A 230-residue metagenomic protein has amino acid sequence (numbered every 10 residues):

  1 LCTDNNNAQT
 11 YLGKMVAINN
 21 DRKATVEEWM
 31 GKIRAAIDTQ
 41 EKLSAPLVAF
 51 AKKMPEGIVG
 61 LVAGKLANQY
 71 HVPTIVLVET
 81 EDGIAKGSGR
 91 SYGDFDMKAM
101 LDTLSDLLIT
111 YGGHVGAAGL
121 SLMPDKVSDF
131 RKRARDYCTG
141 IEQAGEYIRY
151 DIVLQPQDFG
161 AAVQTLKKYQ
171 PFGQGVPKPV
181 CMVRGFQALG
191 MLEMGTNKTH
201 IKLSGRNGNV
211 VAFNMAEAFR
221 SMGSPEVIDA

Functional and structural regions predicted by a protein language model:
L1-K126, M194: Hydrophobic helix-and-loop "lid/oligomerization" segment in the mid-to-C-terminal part of catalytic domains
N5, T103-S105, R131-D136, D229-A230: C-terminal, non-catalytic macromolecule-binding modules
A49, K202-R206: Short, acidic/hydrophobic/Gly-rich beta-strand patch recurrent on exposed beta strands that often constitutes part
L61, K65, K202, A218: Acidic, glycine-rich two-metal-ion catalytic cores of nucleic acid-processing enzymes
G112, L166, P225-A230: OB-fold and OB-like beta-barrel modules that bind single-stranded nucleic acids
V127-G185: Anionic-ligand-binding alpha/beta catalytic cores of soluble enzymes and soluble regulatory domains that recognize
Q174-T199, L203, A230: Structural detector for short beta-strands of small beta-barrel domains
R206-S224: Beta-strand/loop nucleic-acid-binding surfaces
